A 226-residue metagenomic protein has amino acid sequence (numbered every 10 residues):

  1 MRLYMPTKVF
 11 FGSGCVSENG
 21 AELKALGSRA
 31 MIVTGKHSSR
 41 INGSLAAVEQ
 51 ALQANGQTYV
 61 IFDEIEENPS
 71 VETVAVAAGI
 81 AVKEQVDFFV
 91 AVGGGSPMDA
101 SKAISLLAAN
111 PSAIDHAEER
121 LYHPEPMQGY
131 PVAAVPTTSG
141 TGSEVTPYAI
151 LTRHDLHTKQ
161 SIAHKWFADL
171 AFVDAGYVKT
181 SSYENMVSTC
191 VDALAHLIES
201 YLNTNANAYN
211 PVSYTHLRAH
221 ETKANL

Functional and structural regions predicted by a protein language model:
M1-F88: ATP/NTP phosphate-donor binding region
V16, I41-N42, V71, S96-S101 (+1 more regions): Short glycine/serine/threonine-rich phosphate/pyrophosphate-binding segments that cradle anionic phosphate groups
G20, E49, V60, A75-A78 (+3 more regions): Predominant activation on well-ordered alpha-helical scaffold segments within soluble catalytic domains
A81-R120, G129-T137: A short, small-residue-rich loop immediately preceding and capping a beta-strand
N110-N207: A glycine/threonine-rich phosphate-anchoring loop and its flanking beta-alpha core in nucleotide/phosphate-binding
N210-Y214: ABC transporter nucleotide-binding domains
T215-T222: Conserved small/polar residues in nucleotide/adenosyl-binding loops
